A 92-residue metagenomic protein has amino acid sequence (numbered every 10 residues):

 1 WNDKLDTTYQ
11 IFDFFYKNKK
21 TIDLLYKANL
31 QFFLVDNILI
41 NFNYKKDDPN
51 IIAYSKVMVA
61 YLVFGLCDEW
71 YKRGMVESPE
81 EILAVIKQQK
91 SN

Functional and structural regions predicted by a protein language model:
W1-T21: Hydrophobic alpha-helical connector segments
D6, Y26-Y61, S91: Amphipathic alpha-helical packing segments from all-alpha helical-bundle domains
Q10, N37-N41, E81, V85: Alpha-helical elements of Rossmann-like donor-binding domains used by nucleotide-donor carbohydrate transfer enzymes
F14, N18, N41, R73 (+1 more regions): Phosphate/oxyanion-binding loops and surfaces in catalytic or ligand/nucleic-acid-binding neighborhoods
F14-N18, L34, I38, L62 (+1 more regions): Amphipathic, well-ordered alpha-helical segments in soluble domains
K17-K19, K45-D48, E69-Y71: Basic, amphipathic alpha-helical hairpins
T21-I22, Q31, V76: A general structural signal for well-ordered secondary-structure junctions
I51-K72, E77-K90: Hydrophobic alpha-helical segments that form the core of small-molecule binding pockets and/or dimer interfaces
